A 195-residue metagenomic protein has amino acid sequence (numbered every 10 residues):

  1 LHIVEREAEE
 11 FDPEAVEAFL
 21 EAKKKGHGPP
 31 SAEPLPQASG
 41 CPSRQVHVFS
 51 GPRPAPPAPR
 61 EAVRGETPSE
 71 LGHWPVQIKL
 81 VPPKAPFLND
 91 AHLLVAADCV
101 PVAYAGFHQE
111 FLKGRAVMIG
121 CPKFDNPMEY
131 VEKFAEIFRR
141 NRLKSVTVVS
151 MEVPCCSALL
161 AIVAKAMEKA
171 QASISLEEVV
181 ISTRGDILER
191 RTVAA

Functional and structural regions predicted by a protein language model:
I3-A195: Iron-sulfur-associated redox domains of electron-transfer enzymes in respiratory and anaerobic energy metabolism
